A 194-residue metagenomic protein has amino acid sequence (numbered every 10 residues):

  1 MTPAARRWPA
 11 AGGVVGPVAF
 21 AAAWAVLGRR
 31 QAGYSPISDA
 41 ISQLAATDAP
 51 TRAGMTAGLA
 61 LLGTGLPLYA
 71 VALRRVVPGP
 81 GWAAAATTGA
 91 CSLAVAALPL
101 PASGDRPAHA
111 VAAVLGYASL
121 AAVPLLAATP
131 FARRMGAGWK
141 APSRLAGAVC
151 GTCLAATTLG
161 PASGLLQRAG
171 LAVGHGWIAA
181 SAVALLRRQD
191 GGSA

Functional and structural regions predicted by a protein language model:
A4-A40, L44, D48-R187: Hydrophobic, aromatic-enriched alpha-helical segments typical of multi-pass transmembrane helices
G192-A194: Beta-rich carbohydrate-recognition and catalytic domains
